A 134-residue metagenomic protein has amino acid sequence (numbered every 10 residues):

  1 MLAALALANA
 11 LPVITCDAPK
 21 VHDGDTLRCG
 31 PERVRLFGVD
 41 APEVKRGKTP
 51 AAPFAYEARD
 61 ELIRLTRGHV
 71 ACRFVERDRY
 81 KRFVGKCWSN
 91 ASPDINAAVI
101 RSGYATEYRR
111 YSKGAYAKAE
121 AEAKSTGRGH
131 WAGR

Functional and structural regions predicted by a protein language model:
L2-R134: Small beta-barrel nucleic-acid-binding modules, primarily SNase/OB-fold domains and secondarily Tudor-like barrels
